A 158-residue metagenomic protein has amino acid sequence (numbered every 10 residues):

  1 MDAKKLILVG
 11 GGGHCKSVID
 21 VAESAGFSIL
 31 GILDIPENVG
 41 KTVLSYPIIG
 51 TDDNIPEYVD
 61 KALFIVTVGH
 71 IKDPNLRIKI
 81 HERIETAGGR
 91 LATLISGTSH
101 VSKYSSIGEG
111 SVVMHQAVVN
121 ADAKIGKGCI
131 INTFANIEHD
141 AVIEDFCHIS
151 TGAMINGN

Functional and structural regions predicted by a protein language model:
M1-V43, I49-D52, P56-E57: Hydrophobic, well-ordered beta-alpha structural blocks that scaffold small-molecule cofactor pockets
G11, I35, T51, V68 (+3 more regions): Fold-independent oxyanion-binding glycine-rich loops and adjacent beta-strand/coil segments at enzyme active sites
G13-H14, K72-N75, S106: Short alpha-helical
I19-V21, R77-I80, I125: Short amphipathic alpha-helical segments
A25, H81-I84, C129-I131, C147: Glycine-rich, phosphate-binding/catalytic loops in enzymes
V39-H100: Phosphate-bearing ligand-interacting subdomains that bind or position ATP/ADP/UDP/GDP/NAD(P) or nucleotide-linked
L94-G157: Structural signal for interior beta-strand "rungs" in well-ordered beta-sheet cores of soluble enzyme domains
